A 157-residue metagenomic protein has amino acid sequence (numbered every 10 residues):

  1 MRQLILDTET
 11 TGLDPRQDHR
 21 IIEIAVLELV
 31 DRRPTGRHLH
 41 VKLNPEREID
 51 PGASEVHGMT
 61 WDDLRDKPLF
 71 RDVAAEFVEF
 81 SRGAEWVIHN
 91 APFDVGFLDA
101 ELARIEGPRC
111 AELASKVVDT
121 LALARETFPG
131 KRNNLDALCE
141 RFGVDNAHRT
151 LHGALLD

Functional and structural regions predicted by a protein language model:
M1-S115, P129-H152: Conserved non-catalytic scaffold segment of RNase H-like nuclease domains
V117-E126: Short, flexible loop segments at boundaries between secondary-structure elements
G153-D157: Acidic, divalent-metal-coordinating active-site segment for phosphoryl/phosphodiester hydrolysis, typified by short
